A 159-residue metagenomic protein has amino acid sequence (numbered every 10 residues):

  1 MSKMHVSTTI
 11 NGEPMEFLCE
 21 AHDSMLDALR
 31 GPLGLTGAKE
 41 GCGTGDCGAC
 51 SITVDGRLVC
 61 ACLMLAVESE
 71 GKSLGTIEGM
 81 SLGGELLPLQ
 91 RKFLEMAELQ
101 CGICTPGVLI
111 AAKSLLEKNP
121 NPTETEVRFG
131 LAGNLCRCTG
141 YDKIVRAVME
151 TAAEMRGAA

Functional and structural regions predicted by a protein language model:
M1-A159: Signature of N-terminal electron-transfer/Fe-S-associated modules in redox systems
